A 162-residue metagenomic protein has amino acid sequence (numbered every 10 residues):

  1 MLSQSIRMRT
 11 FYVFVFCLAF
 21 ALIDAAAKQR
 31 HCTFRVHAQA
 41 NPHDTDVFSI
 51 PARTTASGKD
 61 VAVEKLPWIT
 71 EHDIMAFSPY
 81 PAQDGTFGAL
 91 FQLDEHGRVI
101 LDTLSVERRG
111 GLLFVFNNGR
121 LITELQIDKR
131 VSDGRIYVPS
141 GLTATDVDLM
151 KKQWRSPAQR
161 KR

Functional and structural regions predicted by a protein language model:
L2, R9, A26-R162: Structural signature of multi-pass, alpha-helical inner-membrane proteins
Y12-A21: Bacterial N-terminal signal peptides
